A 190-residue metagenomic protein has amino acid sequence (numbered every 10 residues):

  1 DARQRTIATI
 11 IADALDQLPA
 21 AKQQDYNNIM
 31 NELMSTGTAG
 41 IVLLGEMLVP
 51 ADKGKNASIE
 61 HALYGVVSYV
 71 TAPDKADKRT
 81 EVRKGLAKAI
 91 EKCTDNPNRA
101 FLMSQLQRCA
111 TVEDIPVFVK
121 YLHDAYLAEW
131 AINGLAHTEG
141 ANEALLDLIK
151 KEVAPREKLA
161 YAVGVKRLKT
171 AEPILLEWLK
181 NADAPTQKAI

Functional and structural regions predicted by a protein language model:
D1-D16, T38-P50, A72-E91, A100 (+5 more regions): Amphipathic alpha-helical scaffolding segments comprising HEAT/armadillo-like alpha-solenoid repeats
A14, I29, D95, F101-M103 (+1 more regions): Mixed-charge, polar/low-complexity N-terminal
D16-P19, M30-N31, I132, Y161: Second-shell loop/turn segments in exported
A21-Y26, G40, G54-H61, T94-F101 (+4 more regions): Positions within the helices of HEAT/ARM-like alpha-solenoid repeats
Q24, N31-S35, R108, P116-G140: Short, solvent-exposed linear motifs at loop/edge-of-secondary-structure regions
Y26-H61, G65-D77: Alpha-helical solenoid scaffolds in large eukaryotic transport, assembly, and signaling factors
E32-S35, H61-Y69, L102-R108, G134-H137 (+2 more regions): Core register positions within helices of long alpha-helical scaffolds
